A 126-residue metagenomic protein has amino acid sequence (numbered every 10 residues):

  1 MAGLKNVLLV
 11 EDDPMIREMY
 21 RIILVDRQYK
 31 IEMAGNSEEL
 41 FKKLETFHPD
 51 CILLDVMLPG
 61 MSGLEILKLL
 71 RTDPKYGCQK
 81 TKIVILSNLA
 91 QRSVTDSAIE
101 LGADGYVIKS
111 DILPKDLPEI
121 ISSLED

Functional and structural regions predicted by a protein language model:
E11: Conserved acidic carboxylate
P14-E32: Two-component/phosphorelay signaling modules centered on CheY-like receiver
M33-C51: Acidic, metal-coordinating helix/loop segments flanking the phosphotransfer/catalytic sites of two-component signaling
N36, S62-K68: Acidic catalytic/metal-coordinating carboxylates
D55, S87: Active-site residues of response regulator receiver
P59: The feature encodes the CheY-like receiver
G63, I99-G105: As written
